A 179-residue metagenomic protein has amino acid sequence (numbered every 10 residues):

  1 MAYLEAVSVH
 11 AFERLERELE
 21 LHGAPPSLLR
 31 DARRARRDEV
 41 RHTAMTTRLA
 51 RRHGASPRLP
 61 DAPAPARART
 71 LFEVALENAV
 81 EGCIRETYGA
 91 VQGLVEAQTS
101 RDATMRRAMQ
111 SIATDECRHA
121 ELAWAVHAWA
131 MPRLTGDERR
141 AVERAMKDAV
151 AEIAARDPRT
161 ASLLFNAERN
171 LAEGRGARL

Functional and structural regions predicted by a protein language model:
M1-L179: Non-heme di-metal
